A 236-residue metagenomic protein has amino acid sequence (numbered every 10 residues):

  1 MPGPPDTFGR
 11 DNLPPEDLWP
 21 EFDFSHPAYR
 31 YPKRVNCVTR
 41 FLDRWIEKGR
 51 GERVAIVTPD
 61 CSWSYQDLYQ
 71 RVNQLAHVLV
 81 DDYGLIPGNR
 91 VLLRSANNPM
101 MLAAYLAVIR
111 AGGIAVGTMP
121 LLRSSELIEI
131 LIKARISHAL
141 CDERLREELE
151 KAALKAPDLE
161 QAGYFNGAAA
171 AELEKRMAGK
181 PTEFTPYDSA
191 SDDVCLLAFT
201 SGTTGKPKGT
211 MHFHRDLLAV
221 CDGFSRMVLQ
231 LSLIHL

Functional and structural regions predicted by a protein language model:
M1-D6, R110-R176: Structural core segment of the AMP-binding/adenylate-forming
M1-W63, D67-D82: N-lobe entry segment of adenylate-forming
T39, E52-L106, R123-I128, K175 (+1 more regions): Conserved AMP-binding/adenylate-forming core of the ANL superfamily
L42-W45, L68, V72, V91 (+8 more regions): Adenylate-forming
D43-R44, V80, P99-T118, L127-I128 (+2 more regions): Hydrophobic alpha-helical segments in the ANL/AMP-binding
S64-Q66, C195-D222: Conserved AMP-binding A3 loop
N89, L93, V228-I234: Conserved AMP-binding loop of ANL adenylate-forming enzymes
Y164, K180-F199, K206, L229-L233: Conserved pre-ATP/AMP-binding loop-to-beta segment of ANL
